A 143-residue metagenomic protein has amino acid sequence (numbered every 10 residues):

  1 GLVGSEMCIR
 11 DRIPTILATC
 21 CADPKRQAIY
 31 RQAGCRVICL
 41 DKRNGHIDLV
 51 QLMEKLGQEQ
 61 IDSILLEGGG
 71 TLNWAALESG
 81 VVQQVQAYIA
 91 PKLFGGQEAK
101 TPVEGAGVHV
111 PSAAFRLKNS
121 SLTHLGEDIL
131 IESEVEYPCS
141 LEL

Functional and structural regions predicted by a protein language model:
S5-L143: Enzymes that bind and transform nitrogen-containing heteroaromatic metabolites
